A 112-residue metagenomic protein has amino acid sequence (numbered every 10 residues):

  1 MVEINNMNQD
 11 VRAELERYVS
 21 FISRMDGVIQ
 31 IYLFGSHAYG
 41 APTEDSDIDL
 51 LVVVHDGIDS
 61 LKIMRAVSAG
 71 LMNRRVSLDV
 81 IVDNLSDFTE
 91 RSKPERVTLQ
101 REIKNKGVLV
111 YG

Functional and structural regions predicted by a protein language model:
M1-Q30, Y39-E44, H55-G112: Catalytic core of pol beta-like nucleotidyltransferases
F34-S36: Glycine-rich beta-strand-to-loop/alpha-helix junction loops that act as flexible
S46-I48: Short, conserved active-site loops that position catalytic residues or coordinate cofactors/metal ions across diverse
L51-V53: Short hydrophobic/aromatic beta-strand micro-patches that form the beta-sheet surface supporting nucleotide- or nucleic
